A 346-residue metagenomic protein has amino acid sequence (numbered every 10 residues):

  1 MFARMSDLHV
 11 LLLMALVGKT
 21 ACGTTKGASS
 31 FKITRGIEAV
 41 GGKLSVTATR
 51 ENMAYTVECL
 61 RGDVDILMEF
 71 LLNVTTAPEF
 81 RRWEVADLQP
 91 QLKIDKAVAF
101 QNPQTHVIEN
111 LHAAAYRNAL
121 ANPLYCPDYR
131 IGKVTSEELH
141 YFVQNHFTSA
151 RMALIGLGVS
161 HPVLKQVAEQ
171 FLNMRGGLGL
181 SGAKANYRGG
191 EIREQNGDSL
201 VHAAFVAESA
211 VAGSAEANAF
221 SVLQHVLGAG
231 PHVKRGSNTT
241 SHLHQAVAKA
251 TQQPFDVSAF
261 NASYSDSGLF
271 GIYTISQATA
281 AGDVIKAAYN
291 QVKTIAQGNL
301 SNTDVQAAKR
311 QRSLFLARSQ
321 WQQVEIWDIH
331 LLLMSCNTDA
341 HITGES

Functional and structural regions predicted by a protein language model:
M1-V40, L111, F205, A215-G228: Active/ligand-binding-proximal structured segments within catalytic/core domains that scaffold catalytic residues
S29-Y187, R193-V211, A219, P231 (+1 more regions): Charge-rich, well-structured scaffold segments of protease-associated domains
Q245: Charge-dense polyanion-binding interfaces
